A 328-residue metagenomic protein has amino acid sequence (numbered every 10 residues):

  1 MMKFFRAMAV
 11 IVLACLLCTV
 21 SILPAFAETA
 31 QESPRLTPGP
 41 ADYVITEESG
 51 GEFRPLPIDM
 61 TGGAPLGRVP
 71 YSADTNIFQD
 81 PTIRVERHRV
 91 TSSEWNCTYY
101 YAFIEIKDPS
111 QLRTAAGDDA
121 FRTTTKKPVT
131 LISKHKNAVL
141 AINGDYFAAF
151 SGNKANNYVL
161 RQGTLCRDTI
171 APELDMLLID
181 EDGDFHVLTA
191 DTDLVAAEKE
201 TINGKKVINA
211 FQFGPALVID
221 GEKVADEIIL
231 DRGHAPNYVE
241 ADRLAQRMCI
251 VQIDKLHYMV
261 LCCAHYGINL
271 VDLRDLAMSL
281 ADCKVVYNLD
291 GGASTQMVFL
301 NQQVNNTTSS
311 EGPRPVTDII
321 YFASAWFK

Functional and structural regions predicted by a protein language model:
F4-F26: Sec-dependent N-terminal signal peptides of Gram-positive bacterial secreted proteins and lipoproteins
E28-A171, D175-M176, D180, D184-V187: Zymogen propeptides
A116-T123, T189-A196, C262-G267: Short, solvent-exposed aromatic-acidic interface loops
R122-K126, A196-I202, N237-Y238, N269-D275: A short, polar/proline- and glycine-enriched secondary-structure boundary/capping micro-motif
A141-G144, V286-D290: Active-site neighborhood of phospho(di)ester-bond hydrolases with catalytic His/Asp-centered motifs
A148-H234: Active-site-adjacent helix-turn-beta-strand microarchitecture at beta-sheet edges that either contains or buttresses
S151-A171, I179, R232-N288, S294-K328: Conserved, well-ordered active-site substructure
